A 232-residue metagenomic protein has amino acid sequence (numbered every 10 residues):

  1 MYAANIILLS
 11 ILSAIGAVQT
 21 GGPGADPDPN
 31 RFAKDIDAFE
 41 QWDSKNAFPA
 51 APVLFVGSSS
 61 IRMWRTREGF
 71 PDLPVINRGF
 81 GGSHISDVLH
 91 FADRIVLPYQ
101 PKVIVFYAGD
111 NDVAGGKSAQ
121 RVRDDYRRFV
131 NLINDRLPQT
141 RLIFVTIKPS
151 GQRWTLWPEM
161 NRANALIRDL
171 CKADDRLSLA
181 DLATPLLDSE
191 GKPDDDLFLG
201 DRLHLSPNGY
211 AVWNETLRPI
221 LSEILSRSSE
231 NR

Functional and structural regions predicted by a protein language model:
N5-A14: Bacterial N-terminal signal peptides
G16-T20: Boundary at the C-terminal end of the N-terminal hydrophobic targeting segment
P23-R128, G151-N161: Conserved SGNH/GDSL esterase-like catalytic core that processes O-acyl groups on lipids and polysaccharides
K45-N46, R65-E68, N134, D169 (+1 more regions): Short secondary-structure boundary/capping segments
D93, L97, G109, N131-P138 (+5 more regions): Sec-exported extracytoplasmic/periplasmic mature domains
G109, I147, P185: Active-site beta-loop-alpha junctions enriched in small/polar residues
R123-V145, R162-L177, D181: Charged, glycine-enriched surface loops/patches that mediate electrostatic binding to polyanionic ligands
G151-R232: Catalytic His-Asp segment of secreted/periplasmic serine-dependent ester chemistry enzymes
